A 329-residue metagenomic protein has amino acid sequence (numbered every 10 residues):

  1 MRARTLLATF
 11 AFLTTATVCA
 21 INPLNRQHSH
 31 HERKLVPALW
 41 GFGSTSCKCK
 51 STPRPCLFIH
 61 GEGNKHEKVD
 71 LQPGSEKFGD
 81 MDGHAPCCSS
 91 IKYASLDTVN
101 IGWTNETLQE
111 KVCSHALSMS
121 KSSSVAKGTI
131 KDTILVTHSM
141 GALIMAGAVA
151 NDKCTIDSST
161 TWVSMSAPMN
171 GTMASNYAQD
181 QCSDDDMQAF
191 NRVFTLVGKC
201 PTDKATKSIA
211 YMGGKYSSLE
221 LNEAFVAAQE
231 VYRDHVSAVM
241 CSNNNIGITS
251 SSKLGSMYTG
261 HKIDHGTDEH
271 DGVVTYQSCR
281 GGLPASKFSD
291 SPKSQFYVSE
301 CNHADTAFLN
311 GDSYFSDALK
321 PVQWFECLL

Functional and structural regions predicted by a protein language model:
M1-F10: Classical eukaryotic N-terminal signal peptides for Sec-dependent ER targeting/secretion, especially the positively
F12-H28: N-terminal signal peptide
L24-T133, F190: Active-site catalytic motif of lipid deacylating hydrolases and related acyltransferases
V36-A38, K153-L329: Helical cap/lid subdomain of alpha/beta-hydrolase-fold lipid enzymes that gates access to the catalytic pocket
K48-T52, A126-T129, V136-T137, C154-D157 (+2 more regions): Extracellular/periplasmic catalytic domains that process cell-envelope and extracellular macromolecules
I59-N64, H138-S139, A167: Glycine-rich His-Gly loop
V136-G141, M145: Gly/Ala-rich beta-loop-alpha elbow adjacent to hydrolase catalytic centers
G147-N151: Active-site signature of alpha/beta-hydrolase-fold catalytic machinery across serine- and Asp/Cys-nucleophile hydrolases
